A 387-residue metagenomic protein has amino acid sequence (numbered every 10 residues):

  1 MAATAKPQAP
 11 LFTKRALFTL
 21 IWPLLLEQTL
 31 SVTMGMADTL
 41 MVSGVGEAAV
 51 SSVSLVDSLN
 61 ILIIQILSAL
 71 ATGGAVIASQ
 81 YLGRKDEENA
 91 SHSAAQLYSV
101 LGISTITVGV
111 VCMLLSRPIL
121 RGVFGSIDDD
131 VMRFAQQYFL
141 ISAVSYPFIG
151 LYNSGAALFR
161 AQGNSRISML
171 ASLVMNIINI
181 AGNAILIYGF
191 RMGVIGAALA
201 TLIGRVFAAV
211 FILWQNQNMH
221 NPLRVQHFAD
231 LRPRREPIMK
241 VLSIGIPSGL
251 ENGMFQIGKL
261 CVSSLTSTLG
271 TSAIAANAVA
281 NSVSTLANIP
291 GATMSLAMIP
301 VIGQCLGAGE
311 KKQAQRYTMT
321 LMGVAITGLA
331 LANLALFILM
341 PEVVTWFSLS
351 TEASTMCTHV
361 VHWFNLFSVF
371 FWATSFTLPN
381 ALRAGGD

Functional and structural regions predicted by a protein language model:
M1-L24, A78-S145, G189-I246, I302-S368: Short alpha-helical transmembrane segments in multi-pass integral membrane proteins
Q8-L40, G44-V45, I61-G73, I77 (+5 more regions): N-terminal transmembrane alpha-helices
T19, V42-I61, S93, D129-F134 (+6 more regions): Interfacial/gating helices of multi-pass transporter permease domains
T19-D38, I141, M175, G204-A208 (+3 more regions): Transmembrane helical elements of multi-pass membrane transporters/channels
W22, D38, G74-A75, L115-S116 (+10 more regions): Hydrophobic/aromatic residues in alpha-helical transmembrane segments
T29, T33-S51, L120-D129, I185-M192 (+3 more regions): Helix-terminus/linker motif at the lipid-water interface of multi-pass membrane proteins
M36-L40, V110, S154-L158, I177-Y188 (+5 more regions): Alpha-helical transmembrane segments of multipass membrane proteins
V50-V110, I149-S168, I274-M340, F371-G386: Small-residue-rich hydrophobic transmembrane alpha-helices
